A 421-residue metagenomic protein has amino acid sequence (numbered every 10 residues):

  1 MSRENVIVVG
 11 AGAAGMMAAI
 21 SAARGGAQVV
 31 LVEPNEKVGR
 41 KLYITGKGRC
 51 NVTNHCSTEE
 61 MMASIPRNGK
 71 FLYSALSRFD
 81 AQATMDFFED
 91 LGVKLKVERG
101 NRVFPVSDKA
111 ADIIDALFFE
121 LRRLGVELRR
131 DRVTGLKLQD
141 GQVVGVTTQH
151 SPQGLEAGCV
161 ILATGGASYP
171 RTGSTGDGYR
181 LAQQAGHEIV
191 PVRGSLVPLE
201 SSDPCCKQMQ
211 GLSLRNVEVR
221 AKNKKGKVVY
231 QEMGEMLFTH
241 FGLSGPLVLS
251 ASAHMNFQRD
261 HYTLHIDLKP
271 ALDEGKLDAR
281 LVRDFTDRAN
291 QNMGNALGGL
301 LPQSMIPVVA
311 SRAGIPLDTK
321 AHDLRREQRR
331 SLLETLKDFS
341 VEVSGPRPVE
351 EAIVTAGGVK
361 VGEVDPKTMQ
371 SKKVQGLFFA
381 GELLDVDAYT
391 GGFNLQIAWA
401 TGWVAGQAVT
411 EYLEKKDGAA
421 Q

Functional and structural regions predicted by a protein language model:
E4-L31, A405-T410: N-terminal Rossmann-like FAD-binding beta1-loop-alpha1 element of flavoenzymes
I7-V9, V133, L155-P170, A182-Q183 (+1 more regions): Short hydrophobic core segments
A23-K47: Glycine-rich FAD pyrophosphate-binding loop
E36-I44, V52, T58-E59, K94 (+2 more regions): An anion/pyrophosphate-binding glycine-rich loop and adjacent beta-alpha core in soluble alpha-beta enzymes
R49-V97: Glycine-rich active-site loop/strand segments that organize a redox cofactor
R129-G135, P307-D387: A glycine-rich dinucleotide-binding beta-alpha-beta segment and adjacent secondary-structure elements that constitute
L136-L155, V160: Conserved beta-strand-loop-beta-strand element in the redox core of flavoprotein oxidoreductases
C159-C205: Glycine-rich loop(s) and the adjacent beta-strand/alpha-helix scaffold that form part
